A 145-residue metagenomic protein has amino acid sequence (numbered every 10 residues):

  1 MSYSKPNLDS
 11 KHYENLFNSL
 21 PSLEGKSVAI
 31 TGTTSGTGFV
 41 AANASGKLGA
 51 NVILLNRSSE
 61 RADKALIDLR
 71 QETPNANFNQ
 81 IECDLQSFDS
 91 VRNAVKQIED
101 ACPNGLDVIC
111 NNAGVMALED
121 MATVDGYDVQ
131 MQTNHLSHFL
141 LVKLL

Functional and structural regions predicted by a protein language model:
M1-G32: Non-catalytic terminal and boundary segments that flank Rossmann-like NAD(P)-dependent oxidoreductase
G38-F39: N-terminal Rossmann-fold NAD(P) dinucleotide-binding loop
S45: Aromatic pocket-lining residues of Rossmann-like dinucleotide-binding sites
L48-K64: Conserved glycine-rich Rossmann-like NAD(P)H-binding loop of the short-chain dehydrogenase/reductase
R57, Q86, V129-S137: Glycine-rich NAD(P)-binding loop of the Rossmann-fold in SDR/ketoreductase-type enzymes
S59, I81-K96: The beta1-alpha1 cofactor-binding region of Rossmann-like NAD(H)/NADP(H)-dependent oxidoreductases
P74-N77, Q97-N111, A117-A122: A glycine-rich helix->loop->beta "capping" turn within Rossmann-like NAD(P)(H)-dependent oxidoreductase domains
A117-T133: Short alpha-helical oligomerization interface
